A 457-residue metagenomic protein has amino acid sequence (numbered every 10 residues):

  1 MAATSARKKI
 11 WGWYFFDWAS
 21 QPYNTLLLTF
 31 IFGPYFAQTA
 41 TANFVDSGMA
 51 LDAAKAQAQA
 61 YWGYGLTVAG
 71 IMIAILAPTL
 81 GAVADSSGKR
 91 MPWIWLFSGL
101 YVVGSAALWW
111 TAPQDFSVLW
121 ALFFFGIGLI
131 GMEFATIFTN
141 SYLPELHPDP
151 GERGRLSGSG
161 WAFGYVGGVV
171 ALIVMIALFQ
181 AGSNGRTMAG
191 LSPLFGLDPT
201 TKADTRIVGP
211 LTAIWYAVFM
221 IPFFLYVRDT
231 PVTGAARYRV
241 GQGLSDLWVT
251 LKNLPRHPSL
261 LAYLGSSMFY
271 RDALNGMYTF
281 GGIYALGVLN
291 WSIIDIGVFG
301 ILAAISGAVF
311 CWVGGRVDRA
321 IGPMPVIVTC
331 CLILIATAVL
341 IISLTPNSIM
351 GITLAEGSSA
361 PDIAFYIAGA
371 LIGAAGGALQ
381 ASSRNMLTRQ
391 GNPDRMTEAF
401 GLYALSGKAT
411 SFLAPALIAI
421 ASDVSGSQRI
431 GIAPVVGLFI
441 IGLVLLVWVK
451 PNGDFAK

Functional and structural regions predicted by a protein language model:
M1-I10, R228-L264: Juxtamembrane intracellular "pre-TM" segments in multi-pass secondary transporters
I10, W110-T111, W215-Y226, L344 (+1 more regions): Multi-pass alpha-helical transporter architecture, strongest for 12-TM Major Facilitator/SLC carriers used
L27-Q59, T279-I296: Short amphipathic helix-loop junctions that connect adjacent transmembrane helices in Major Facilitator Superfamily/SLC
I75-K89, V309-P323, I349-M350, S422: Helix-to-loop junctions at the C-terminal end of transmembrane segments in multipass secondary transporters
A84-G99, R319-L334: Cytoplasmic membrane-interface "Motif A"-like loop-to-helix N-cap segments of 12-TM Major Facilitator Superfamily
S98-D115, L332-S358: C-terminal ends and interior cores of transmembrane alpha-helices in multi-pass membrane transporters/permeases
S98-G104, F116-A135, I352-A378: Hydrophobic core of transmembrane alpha-helices in multi-pass small-molecule transporters, especially MFS/SLC-type
F134-P148, A378-G391: Intracellular juxtamembrane helix-capping segments at the cytosolic ends of symmetry-related transmembrane helices
